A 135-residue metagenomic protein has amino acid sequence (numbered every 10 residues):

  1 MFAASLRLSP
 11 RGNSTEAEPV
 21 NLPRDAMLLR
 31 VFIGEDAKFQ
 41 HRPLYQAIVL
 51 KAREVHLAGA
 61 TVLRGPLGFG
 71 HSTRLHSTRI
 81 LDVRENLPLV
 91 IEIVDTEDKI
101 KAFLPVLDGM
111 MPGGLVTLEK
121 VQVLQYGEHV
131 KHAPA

Functional and structural regions predicted by a protein language model:
M1-A135: Positively charged, small/polar-rich N-terminal and surface patches that mediate targeting and assembly and bind
